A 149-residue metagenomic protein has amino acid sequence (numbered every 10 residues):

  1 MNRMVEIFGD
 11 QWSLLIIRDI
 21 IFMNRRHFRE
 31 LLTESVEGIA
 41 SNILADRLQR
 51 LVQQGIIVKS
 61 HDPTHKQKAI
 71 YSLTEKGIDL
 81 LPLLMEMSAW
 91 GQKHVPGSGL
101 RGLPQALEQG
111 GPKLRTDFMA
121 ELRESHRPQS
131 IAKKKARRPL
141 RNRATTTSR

Functional and structural regions predicted by a protein language model:
M1-I43: N-terminal helix-turn-helix DNA-binding core of bacterial DNA-binding proteins
M1-V5, K66, Q129-K134: Catalytic cores of transferase enzymes with a strong primary signal for eukaryotic protein kinases
G9, P63-E86: Basic, amphipathic "hinge/linker" alpha-helix immediately C-terminal to the N-terminal HTH DNA-binding motif
R29, Q49, A69: Residues within the helices of the helix-turn-helix
E34-K66: Canonical helix-turn-helix DNA-binding module
P82-M85, A89-R149: C-terminal regulatory/oligomerization modules of transcriptional regulators
